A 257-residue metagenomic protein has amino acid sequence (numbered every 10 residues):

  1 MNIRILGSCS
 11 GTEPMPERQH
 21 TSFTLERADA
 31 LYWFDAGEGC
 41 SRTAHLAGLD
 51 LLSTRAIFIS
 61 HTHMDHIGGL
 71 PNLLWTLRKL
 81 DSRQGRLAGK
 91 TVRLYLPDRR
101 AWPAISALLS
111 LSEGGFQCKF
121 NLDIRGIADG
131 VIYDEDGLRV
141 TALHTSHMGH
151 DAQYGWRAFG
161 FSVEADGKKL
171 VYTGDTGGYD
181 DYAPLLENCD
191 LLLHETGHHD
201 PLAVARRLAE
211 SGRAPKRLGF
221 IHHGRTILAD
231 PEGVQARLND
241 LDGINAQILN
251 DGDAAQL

Functional and structural regions predicted by a protein language model:
M1-V171, R225, A229-L257: Binuclear metal-dependent hydrolase catalytic cores
E38-G39, S146-H147, T176-Y179, T196-P201 (+1 more regions): Short beta->alpha connector loops
H61, D175, L218: Active-site glycine-centered loops adjacent to acidic/histidine catalytic or metal-binding residues that shape
G130, Y179-L191, H199-L257: Binuclear metal-ion centers of metallo-dependent hydrolases, dominated by the metallo-beta-lactamase
D166, L191-H194: Short helix-capping and hinge/turn segments at secondary-structure transitions, especially at repeat and domain
K168-A183: Short, structured interface segments that constitute the first stable element of a domain
